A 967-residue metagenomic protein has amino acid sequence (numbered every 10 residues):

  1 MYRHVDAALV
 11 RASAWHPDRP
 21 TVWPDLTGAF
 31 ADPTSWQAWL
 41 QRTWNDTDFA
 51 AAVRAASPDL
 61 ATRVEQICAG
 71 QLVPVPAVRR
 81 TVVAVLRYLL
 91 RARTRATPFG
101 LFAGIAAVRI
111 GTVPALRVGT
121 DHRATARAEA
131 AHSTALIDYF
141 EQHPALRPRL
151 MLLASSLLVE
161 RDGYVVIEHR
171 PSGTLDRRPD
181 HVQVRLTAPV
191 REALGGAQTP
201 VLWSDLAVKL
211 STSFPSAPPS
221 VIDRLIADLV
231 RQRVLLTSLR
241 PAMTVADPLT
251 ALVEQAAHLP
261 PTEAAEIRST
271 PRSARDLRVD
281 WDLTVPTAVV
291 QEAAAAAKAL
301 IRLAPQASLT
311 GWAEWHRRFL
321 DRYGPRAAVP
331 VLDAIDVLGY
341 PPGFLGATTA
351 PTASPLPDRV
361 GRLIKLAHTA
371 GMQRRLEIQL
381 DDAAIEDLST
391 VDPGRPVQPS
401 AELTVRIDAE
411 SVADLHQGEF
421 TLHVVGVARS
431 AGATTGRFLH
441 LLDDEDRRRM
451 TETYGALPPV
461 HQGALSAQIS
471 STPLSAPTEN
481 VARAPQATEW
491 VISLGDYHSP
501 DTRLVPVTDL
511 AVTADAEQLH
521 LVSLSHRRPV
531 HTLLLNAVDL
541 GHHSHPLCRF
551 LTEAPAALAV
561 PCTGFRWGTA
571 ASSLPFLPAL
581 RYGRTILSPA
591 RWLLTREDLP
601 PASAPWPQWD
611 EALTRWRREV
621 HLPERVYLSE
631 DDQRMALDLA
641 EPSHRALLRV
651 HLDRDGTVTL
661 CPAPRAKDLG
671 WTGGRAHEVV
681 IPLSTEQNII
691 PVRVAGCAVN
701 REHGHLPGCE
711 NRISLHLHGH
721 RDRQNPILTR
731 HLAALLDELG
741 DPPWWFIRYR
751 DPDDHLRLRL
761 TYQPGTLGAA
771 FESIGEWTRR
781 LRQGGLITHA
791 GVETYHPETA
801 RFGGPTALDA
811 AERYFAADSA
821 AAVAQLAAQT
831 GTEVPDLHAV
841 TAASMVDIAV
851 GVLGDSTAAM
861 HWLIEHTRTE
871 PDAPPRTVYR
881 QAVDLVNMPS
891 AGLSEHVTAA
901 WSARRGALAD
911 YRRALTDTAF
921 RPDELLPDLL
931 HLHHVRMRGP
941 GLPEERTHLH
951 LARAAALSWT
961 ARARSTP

Functional and structural regions predicted by a protein language model:
M1-A128, G196, V208, P218-A484 (+7 more regions): Type-3 copper protein
A8-L9, T21, L90-A197, V512 (+1 more regions): Acidic, low-complexity/disordered tracts enriched in E/D and polar residues
P200-S211: Short acidic, hydrophobic short linear motifs in intrinsically disordered regions
G418-V650, T729-L736, A954, W959-P967: C-terminal structured domains
H644, R693-N711, D751, Q763 (+1 more regions): Catalytic "initiation/cleavage/transfer" segments centered on a nucleophilic residue and adjacent nucleic-acid-engaging
E702-A733: Short glycine-/aliphatic-rich beta-strand segments at the starts of folded cytosolic domains
W745-Q763: Histidine-centered divalent-metal-coordination microenvironment in nucleic-acid enzymes
M888-P967: C-terminal, charged interaction/regulatory segments at domain termini
